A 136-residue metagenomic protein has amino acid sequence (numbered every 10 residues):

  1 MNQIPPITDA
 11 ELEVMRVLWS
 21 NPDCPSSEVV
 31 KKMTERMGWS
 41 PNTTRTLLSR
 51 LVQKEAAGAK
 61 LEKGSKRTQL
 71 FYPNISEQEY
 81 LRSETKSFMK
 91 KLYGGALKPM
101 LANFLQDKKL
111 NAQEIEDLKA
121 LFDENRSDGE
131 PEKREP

Functional and structural regions predicted by a protein language model:
I4-A10, E62-S83: Short, cationic-aromatic polyanion-contact patches
L12-V17, E28: Pre-recognition alpha-helix immediately N-terminal to the DNA-recognition helix within helix-turn-helix or winged-helix
V14, R45-K54: Basic amphipathic alpha-helical segments that dock to polyanions
L18-D23, E35-R36: Short helix-capping/hinge SLiMs at alpha-helix to coil transitions
C24-K32: Short acidic, hydrophobic short linear motifs in intrinsically disordered regions
K31-P41: Short helix-coil junctions and helix-kink-helix linkers
V52-E62: A short, conserved structural fragment
Q106-P136: C-terminal regulatory/oligomerization modules of transcriptional regulators
